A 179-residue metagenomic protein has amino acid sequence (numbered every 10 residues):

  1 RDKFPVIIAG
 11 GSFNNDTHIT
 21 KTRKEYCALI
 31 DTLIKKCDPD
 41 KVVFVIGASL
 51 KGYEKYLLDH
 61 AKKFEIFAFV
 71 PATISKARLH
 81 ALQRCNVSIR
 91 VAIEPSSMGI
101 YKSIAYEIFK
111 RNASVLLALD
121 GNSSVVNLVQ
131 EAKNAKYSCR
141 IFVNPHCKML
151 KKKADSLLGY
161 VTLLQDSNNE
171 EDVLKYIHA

Functional and structural regions predicted by a protein language model:
R1-K3, A179: N-terminal intrinsically disordered, low-complexity tails enriched in polar/charged
D2, G10-D166: Acidic/glycine-enriched connector segments
D166-A179: A charged, well-structured terminal subsegment
